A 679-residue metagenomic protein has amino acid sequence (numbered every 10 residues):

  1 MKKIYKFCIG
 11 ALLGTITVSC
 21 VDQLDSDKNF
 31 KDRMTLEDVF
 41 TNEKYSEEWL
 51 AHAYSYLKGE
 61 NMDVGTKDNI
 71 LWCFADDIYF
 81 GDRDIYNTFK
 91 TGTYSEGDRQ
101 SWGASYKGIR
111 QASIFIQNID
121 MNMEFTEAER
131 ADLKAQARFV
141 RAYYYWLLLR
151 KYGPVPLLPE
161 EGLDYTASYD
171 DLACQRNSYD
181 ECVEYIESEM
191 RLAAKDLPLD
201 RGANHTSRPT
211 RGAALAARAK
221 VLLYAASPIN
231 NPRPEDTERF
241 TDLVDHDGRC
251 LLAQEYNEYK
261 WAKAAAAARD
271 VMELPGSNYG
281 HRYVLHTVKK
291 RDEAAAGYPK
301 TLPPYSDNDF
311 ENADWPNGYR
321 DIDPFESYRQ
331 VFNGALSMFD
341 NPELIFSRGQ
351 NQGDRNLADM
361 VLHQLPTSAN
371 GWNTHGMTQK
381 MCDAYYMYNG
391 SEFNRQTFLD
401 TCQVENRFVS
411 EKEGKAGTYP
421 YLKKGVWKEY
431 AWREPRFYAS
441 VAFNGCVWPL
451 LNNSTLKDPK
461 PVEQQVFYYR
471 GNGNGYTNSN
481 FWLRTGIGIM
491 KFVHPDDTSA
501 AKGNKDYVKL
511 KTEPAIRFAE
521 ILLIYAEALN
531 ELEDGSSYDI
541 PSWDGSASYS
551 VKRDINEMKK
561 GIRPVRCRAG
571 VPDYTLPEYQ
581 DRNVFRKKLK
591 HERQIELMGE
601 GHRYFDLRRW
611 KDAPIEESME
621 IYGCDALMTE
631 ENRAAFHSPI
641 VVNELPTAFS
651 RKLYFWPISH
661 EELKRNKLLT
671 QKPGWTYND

Functional and structural regions predicted by a protein language model:
M1-N29: Bacterial Sec-dependent N-terminal signal peptides
S19-V21, S105-G108, Y185-E187, L252 (+10 more regions): Long, intrinsically disordered, low-complexity segments
C20-K67, K289, K415, K428-A431 (+2 more regions): Membrane-proximal, proline-rich intrinsically disordered regions
D38-N61, F80-Y152, Y169-R211, V426 (+6 more regions): Conserved, well-structured interaction surfaces
L149-R150, P156, Y224-R233, E531-G535: Short coil/turn linking the two alpha-helices of tandem helical-hairpin repeats
R233-Q254, P461, Y538-S548: A solvent-exposed, charged loop/short amphipathic helix patch at secondary-structure junctions
S347-V447: Segments forming glycine/polar-rich beta-alpha architectures that bind adenosine-containing cofactors
